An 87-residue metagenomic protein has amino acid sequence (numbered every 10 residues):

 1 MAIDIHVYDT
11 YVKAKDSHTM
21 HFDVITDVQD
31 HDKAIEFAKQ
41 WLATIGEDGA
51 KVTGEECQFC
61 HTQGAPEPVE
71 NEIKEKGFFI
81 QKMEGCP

Functional and structural regions predicted by a protein language model:
M1-E36, A65: Intrinsic disorder/low-complexity detector
F37-P87: Acidic, low-complexity intrinsically disordered segments
